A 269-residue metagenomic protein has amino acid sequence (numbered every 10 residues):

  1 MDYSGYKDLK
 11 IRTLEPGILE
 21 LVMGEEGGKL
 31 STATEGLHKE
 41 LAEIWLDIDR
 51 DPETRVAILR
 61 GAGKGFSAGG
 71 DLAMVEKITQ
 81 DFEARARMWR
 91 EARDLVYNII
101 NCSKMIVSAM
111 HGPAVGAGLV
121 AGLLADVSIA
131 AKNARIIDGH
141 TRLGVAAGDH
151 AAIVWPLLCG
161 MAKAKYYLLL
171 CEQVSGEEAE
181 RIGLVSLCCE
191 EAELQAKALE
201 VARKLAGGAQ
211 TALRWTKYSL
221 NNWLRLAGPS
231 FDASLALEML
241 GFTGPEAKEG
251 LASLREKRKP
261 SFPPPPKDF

Functional and structural regions predicted by a protein language model:
M1-A62, Y97: Conserved CoA-thioester-binding segment of acyl-CoA-metabolizing enzymes
M1-I18, M23, R50, C171-E177 (+3 more regions): C-terminal alpha-helix plus adjacent terminal tail
L21, L41, L59, D71 (+6 more regions): Terminal peptide-recognition signature
M23-G27, T79, M110, G183: Short, histidine-centered active-site or binding-site loop motifs used for metal coordination, general acid-base
G28-E35, E53, G61-L95, A114 (+2 more regions): Glycine- (often His-adjacent) and acidic-residue-rich active-site loop that binds/positions the CoA thioester
L37-E40, M88-E91, L194, S234: Hydrophobic alpha-helical membrane-association signature
Y97-T211, M239, G244, K248-A252 (+1 more regions): Crotonase-fold acyl-CoA enzyme core
